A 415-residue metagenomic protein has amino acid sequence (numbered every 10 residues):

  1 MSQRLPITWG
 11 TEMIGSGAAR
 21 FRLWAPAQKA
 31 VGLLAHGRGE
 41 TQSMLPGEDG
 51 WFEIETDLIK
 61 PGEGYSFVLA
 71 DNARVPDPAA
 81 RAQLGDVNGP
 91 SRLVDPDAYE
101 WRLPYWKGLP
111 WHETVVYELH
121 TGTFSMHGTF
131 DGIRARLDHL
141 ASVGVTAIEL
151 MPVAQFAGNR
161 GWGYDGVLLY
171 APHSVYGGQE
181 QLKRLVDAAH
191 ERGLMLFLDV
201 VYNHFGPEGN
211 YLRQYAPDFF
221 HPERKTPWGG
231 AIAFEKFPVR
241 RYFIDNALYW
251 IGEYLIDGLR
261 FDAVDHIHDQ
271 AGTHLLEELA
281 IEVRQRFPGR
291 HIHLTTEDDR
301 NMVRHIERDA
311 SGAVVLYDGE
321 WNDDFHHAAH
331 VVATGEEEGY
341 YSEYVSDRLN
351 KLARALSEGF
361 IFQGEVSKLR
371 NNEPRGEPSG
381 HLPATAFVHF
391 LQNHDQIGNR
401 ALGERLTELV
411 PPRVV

Functional and structural regions predicted by a protein language model:
M1-R20, G39-E118, S125-G128, H139: The feature marks proteins involved in alpha-glucan
W24-V31, K60: Short proline/glycine-enriched turn/loop motifs at strand-loop junctions of beta-rich domains
A27, H120-S125, A154, H173 (+6 more regions): Short, flexible loop/turn elements at secondary-structure junctions
V31-L33, Y65: Short beta-strand elements bearing conserved aromatic residues within extracellular beta-rich modules
L69-P104, R192, L212, P217 (+2 more regions): Core domains of carbohydrate- and sulfate-ester-processing enzymes
L84, P104-W111, H120-H293, R304-H305: Substrate-binding/active-site clefts of carbohydrate-active enzymes
N88, L276, A280-V415: Conserved alpha/beta catalytic core and glycan-binding cleft of carbohydrate-active enzymes
P96-G108, G144, G380-F390: Conserved oxyanion/phosphate-binding beta-strand-loop segments in alpha/beta enzyme cores
